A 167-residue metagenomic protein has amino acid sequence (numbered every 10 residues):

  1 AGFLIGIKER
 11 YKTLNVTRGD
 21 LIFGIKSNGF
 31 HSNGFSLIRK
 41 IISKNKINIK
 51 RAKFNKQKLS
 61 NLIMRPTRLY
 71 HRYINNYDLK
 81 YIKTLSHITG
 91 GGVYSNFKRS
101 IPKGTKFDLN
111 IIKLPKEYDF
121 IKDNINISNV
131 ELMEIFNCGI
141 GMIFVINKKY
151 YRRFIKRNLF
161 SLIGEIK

Functional and structural regions predicted by a protein language model:
A1-S36, E165: Glycine-rich anion-binding loops of enzyme active sites
L14-T17, K44, L79-K80: Secondary-structure boundary elements
F35-K46: Short, compositionally biased
N48-I49, F54-I63, R68-K167: Glycine-/charge-enriched secondary-structure boundary and capping motifs
